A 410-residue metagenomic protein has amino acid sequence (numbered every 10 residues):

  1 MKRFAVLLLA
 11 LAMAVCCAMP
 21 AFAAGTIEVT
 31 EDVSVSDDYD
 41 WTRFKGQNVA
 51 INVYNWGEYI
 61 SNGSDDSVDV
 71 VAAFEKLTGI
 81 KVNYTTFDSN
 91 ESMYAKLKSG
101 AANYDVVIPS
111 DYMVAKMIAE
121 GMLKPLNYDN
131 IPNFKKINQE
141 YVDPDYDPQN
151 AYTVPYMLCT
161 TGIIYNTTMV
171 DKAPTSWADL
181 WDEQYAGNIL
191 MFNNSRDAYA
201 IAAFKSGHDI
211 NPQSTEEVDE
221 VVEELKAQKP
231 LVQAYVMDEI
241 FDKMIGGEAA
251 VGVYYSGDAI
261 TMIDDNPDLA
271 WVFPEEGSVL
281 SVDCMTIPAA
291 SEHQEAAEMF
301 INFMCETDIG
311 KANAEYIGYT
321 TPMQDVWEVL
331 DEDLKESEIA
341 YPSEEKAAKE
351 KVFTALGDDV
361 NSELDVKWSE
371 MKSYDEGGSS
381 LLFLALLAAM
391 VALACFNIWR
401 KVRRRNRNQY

Functional and structural regions predicted by a protein language model:
V15-V29, K401-R404: Sec-dependent signal peptide cleavage junction
G25-K116: Early extracytoplasmic/lumenal segment of secretory-pathway proteins
N52-S67, D88, A102-E248: Extracytoplasmic ligand-binding site segments that recognize negatively charged/polar headgroups
M113-K116, I245, V251-D268: A ligand-binding cleft/hinge motif common to bilobed small-molecule-binding domains
I118-P125, D145-N150, M262-F273, D333-E338: Ligand-binding "clamshell"
K136, C159, V218-A227, Q233 (+2 more regions): Periplasmic-binding protein-like
P288-K349, L393: Mature extracytoplasmic/periplasmic domains
E344-Y410: Conserved C-terminal helix/tail region of periplasmic/extracytoplasmic solute-binding proteins
